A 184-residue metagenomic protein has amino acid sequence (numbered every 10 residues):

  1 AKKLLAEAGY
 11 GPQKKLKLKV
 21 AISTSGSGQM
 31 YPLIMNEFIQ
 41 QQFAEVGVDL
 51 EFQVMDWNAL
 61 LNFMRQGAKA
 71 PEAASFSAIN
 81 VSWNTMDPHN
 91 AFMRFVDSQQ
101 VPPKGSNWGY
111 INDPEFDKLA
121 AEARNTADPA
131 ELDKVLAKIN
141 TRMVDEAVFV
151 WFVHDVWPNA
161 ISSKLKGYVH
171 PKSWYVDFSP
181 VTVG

Functional and structural regions predicted by a protein language model:
A1-E7, S25-I34: Structural transition elements
K2-K19: Immediate post-signal peptide segment of exported/extracytoplasmic ligand-binding proteins
E7, I22-T24, A59-A68: Short regulatory "switch" loops immediately downstream of catalytic or recognition motifs within protein catalytic
K14-G26, L50-E51, S77: Short, well-ordered beta-strand elements
I22-T24, V54-D56, H154-V156: A mature extracytoplasmic/lumenal domain signature
Y31-Q41, E45, L61, R65-G184: Detector for C-terminal structural segments
A44-L60: Short, well-structured beta-strand/strand-turn elements
